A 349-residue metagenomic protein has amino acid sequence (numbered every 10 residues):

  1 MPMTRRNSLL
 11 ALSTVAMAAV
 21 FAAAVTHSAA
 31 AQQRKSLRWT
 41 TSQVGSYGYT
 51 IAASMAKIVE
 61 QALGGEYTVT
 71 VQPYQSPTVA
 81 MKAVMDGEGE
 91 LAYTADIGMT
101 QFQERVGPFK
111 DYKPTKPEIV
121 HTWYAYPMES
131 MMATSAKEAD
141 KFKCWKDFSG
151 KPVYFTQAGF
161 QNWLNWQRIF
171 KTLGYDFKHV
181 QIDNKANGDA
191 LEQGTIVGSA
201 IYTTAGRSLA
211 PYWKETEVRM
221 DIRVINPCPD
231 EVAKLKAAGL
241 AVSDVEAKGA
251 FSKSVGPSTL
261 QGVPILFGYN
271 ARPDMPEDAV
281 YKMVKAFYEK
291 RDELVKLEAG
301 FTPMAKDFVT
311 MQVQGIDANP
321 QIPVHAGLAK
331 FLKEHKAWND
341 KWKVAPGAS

Functional and structural regions predicted by a protein language model:
M1-S13: N-terminal secretory signal peptides and thylakoid transit peptides that target proteins across membranes
A18-A29: C-terminal segment of classical bacterial N-terminal signal peptides
S36-L63, Y67-T70, M128-T195, T203-R207 (+2 more regions): Bilobed "Venus flytrap"/periplasmic-binding protein-like clamshell domains and structurally analogous long
I51-D86, V255-P257, G347: Extracytoplasmic small-molecule ligand-binding "clamshell" domains of the periplasmic binding protein/Venus flytrap
M85-Y124: N-terminal segment of the mature folded domain
D96-G98, R105-P114, T134-E138, D176-P276: Pocket-lining segment of extracytoplasmic ligand-binding domains
T203-V224, K234-K236, D278-S349: An extracytoplasmic/periplasmic, membrane-proximal ligand-sensing/linker region
